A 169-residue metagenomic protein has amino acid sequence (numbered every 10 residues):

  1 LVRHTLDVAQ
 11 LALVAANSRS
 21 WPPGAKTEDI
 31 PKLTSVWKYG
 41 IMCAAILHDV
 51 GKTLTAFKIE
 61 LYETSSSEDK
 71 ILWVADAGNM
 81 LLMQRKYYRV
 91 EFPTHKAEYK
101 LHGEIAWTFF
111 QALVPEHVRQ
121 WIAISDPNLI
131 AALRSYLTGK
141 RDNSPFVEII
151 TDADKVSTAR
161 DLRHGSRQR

Functional and structural regions predicted by a protein language model:
L1-R19: All-alpha helical catalytic cores of prenyl diphosphate-utilizing isoprenoid enzymes
R3, S18-Q168: Divalent metal-dependent catalytic cores for phosphoryl transfer on phosphate-bearing substrates
